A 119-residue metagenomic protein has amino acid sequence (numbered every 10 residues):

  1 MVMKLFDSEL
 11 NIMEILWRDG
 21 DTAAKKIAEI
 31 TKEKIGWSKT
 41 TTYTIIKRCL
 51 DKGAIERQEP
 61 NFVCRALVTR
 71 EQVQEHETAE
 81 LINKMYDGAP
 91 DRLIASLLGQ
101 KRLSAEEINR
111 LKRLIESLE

Functional and structural regions predicted by a protein language model:
L5-S8, P60-T78: Short, cationic-aromatic polyanion-contact patches
L10-I15: Pre-recognition alpha-helix immediately N-terminal to the DNA-recognition helix within helix-turn-helix or winged-helix
L16-G20: Short helix-to-turn junction characteristic of helix-turn-helix DNA-binding domains, especially the helix
T22-T31: Short acidic, hydrophobic short linear motifs in intrinsically disordered regions
I46-L50: Basic amphipathic alpha-helical segments that dock to polyanions
G53: Glycine-centered, phosphate/nucleic-acid-interacting loop/turn motifs that mediate DNA/RNA or nucleotide
R57, A66, A105: Short beta-strand "wing" residues that participate in macromolecule-binding interfaces
A79-E119: Amphipathic alpha-helical dimerization/coiled-coil segments that flank or bridge DNA-binding/regulatory modules
